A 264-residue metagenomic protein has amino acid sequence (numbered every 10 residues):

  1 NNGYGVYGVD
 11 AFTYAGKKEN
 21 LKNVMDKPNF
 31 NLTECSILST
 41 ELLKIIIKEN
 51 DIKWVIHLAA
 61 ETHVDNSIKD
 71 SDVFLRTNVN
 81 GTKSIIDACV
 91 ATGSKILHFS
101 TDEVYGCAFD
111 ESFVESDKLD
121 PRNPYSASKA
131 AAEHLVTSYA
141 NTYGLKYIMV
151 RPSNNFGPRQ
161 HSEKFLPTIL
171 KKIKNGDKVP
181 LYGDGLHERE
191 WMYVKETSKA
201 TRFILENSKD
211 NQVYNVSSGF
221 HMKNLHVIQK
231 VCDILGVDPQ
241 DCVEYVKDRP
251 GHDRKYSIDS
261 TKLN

Functional and structural regions predicted by a protein language model:
N1-N155, K195: N-terminal Rossmann-like NAD(P)+-binding domain of SDR-like oxidoreductases, especially those catalyzing
Y4, C35-S36, I173-N264: C-terminal substrate-binding subdomain of Rossmann-fold SDR/epimerase-dehydratase oxidoreductases
F12, Y125, N154-G157, H187-E188 (+2 more regions): Short histidine/acidic/glycine/proline-rich micro-motifs that form metal- and phosphate-coordinating active-site loops
A15-G16, E41, Q160, M222-H226: Residues that form or flank phosphate/diphosphate-binding pockets in enzymes that use nucleotide phosphates
L97, G106-F109, G144, Q160 (+2 more regions): Proline-centered turn/helix-capping motifs that create local helix->coil transitions or kinks
E111, S162-L170: A glycine/serine/threonine-rich, flexible loop-to-helix segment that serves as the NAD(P) cofactor-binding "lid"
A131, L135, Y139, I169 (+2 more regions): Hydrophobic alpha-helix immediately C-terminal to the catalytic Tyr-X-X-X-Lys motif of short-chain
